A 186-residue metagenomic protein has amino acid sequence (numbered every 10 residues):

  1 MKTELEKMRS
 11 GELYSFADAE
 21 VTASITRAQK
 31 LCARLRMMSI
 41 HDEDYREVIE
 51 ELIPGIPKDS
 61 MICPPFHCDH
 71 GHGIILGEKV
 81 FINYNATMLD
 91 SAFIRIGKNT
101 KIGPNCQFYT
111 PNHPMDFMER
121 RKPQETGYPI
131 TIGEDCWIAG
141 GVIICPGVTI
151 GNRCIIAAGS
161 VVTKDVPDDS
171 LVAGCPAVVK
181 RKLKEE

Functional and structural regions predicted by a protein language model:
M1-D59, A177-R181: Terminal amphipathic alpha-helical/low-complexity segments used for targeting or macromolecular assembly
L5-E6, L52, K122, P129 (+1 more regions): Short secondary-structure boundary/capping segments
S10, P146, I156-A158, A173: Short glycine-rich loop/turn motifs that provide flexible caps or phosphate-binding loops at active sites
F66-I150, S170, C175-E186: Flexible, glycine/small-residue-enriched loop-and-beta-strand segment within the central core of proteins
R153-D165, L171: C-terminal/domain-terminus segments
